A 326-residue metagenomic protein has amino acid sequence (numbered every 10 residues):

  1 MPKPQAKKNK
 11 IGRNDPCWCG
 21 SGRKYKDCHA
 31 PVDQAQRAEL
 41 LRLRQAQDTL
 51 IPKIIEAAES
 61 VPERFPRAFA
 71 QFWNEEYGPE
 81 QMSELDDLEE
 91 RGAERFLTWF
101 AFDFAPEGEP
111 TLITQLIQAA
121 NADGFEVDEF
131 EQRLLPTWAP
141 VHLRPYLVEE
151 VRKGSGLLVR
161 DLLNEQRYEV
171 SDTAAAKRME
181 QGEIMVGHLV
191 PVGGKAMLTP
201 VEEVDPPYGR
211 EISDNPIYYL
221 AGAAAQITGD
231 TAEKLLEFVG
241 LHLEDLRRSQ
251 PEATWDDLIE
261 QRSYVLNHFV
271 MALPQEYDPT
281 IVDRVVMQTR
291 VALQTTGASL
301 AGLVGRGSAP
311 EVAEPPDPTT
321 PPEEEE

Functional and structural regions predicted by a protein language model:
M1-L158, L162-E326: Acidic/negatively charged segments and metal-coordination signatures
